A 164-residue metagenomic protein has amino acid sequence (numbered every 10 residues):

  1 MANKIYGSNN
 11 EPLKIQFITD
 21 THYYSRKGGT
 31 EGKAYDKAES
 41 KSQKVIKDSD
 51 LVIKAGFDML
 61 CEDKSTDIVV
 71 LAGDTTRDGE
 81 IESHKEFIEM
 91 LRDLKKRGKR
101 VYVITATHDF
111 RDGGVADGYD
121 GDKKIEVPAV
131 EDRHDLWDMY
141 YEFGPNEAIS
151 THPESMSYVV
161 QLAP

Functional and structural regions predicted by a protein language model:
M1-I81: N-terminal active-site segment of His-dependent metallophosphoesterases
N3-Y6, I81, E86-P164: Extended active-site neighborhood of metal-dependent phosphoesterases/phosphodiesterases
